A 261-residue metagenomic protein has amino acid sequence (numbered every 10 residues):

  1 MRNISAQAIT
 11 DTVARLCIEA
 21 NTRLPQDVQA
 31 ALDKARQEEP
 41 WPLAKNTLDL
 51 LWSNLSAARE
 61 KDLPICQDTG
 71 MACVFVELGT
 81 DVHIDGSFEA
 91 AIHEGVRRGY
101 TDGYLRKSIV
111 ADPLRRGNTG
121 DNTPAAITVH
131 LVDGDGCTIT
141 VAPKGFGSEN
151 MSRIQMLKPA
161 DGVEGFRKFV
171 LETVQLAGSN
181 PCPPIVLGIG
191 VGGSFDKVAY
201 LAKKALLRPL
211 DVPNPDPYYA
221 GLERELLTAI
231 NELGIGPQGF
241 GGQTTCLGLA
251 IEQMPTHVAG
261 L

Functional and structural regions predicted by a protein language model:
M1-I189, S194-L261: Non-transmembrane, aqueous-exposed alpha-helical and coiled segments at domain scale
